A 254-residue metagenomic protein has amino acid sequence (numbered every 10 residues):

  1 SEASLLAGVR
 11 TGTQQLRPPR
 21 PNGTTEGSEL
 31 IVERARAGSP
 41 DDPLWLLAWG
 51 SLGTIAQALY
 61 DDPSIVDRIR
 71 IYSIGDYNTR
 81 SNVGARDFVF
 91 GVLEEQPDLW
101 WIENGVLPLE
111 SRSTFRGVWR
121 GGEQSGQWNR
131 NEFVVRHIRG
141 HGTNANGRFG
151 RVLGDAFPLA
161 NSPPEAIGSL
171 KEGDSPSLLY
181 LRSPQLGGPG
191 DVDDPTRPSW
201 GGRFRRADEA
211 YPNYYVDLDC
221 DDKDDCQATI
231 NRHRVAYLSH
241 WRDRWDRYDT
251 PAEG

Functional and structural regions predicted by a protein language model:
S1-G254: N-terminal acidic, glycine/proline-rich low-complexity segments
